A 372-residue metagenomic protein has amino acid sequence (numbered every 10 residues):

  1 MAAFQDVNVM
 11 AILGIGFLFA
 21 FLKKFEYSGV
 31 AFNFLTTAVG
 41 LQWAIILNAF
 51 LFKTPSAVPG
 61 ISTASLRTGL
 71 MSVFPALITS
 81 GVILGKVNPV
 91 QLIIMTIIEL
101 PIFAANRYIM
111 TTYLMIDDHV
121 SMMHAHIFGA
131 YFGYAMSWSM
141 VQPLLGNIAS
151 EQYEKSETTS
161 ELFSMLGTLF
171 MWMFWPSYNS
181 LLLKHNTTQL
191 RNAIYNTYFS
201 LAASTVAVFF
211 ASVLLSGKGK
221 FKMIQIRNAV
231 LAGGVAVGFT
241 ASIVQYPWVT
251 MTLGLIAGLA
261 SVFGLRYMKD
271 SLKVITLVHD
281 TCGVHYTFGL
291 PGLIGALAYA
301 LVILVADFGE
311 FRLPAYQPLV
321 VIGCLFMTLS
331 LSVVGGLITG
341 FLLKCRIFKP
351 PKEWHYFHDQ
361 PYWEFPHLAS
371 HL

Functional and structural regions predicted by a protein language model:
M1-L372: Hydrophobic alpha-helical transmembrane bundles of multi-pass membrane proteins
